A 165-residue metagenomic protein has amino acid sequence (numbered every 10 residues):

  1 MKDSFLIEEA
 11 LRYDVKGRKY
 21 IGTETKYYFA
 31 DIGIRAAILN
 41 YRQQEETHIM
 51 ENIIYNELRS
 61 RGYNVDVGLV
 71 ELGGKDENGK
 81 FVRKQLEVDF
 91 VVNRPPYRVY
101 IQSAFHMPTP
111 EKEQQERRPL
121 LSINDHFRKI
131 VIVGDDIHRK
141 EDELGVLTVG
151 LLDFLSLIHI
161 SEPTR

Functional and structural regions predicted by a protein language model:
D3-L6, A10-S161: A cross-kingdom feature that marks ATP-driven nucleic-acid transaction machinery
